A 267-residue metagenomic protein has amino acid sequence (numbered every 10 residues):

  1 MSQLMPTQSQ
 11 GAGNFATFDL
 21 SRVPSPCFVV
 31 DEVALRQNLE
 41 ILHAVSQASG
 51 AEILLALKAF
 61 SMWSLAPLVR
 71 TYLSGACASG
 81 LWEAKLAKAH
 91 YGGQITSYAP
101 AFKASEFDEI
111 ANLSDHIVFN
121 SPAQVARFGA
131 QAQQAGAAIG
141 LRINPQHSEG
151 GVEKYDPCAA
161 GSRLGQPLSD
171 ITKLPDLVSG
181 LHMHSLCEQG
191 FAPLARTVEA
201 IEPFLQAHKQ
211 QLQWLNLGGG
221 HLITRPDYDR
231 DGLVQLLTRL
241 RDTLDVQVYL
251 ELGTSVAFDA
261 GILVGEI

Functional and structural regions predicted by a protein language model:
S2, Q10-V29: Generic N-terminal amphipathic, Lys/Arg-enriched alpha-helix
G11-F15, I41, Q47, E52-F60: N-terminal glycine-rich anion-binding loops that anchor highly charged ligand groups
F18-V23, S179-H184, G218: A short small-residue
V23-V29, A56-L65, R225: Glycine-rich, proline-tolerant flexible connector loops at the mouths of alpha/beta enzymes
P26, V30-A34, Q189-A192: Short, surface-exposed alpha-helical recognition segments that flank or form part of ligand/macromolecule-binding
L35-N38, L42, I201: Alpha-helical packing segments of well-folded alpha/beta enzyme cores
A51-W214, L236-R239: Active-site-proximal beta-alpha core segment in soluble small-molecule metabolic enzymes
Q189-I267: C-terminal active-site-proximal or functional interface alpha/beta core segments in diverse enzymes
